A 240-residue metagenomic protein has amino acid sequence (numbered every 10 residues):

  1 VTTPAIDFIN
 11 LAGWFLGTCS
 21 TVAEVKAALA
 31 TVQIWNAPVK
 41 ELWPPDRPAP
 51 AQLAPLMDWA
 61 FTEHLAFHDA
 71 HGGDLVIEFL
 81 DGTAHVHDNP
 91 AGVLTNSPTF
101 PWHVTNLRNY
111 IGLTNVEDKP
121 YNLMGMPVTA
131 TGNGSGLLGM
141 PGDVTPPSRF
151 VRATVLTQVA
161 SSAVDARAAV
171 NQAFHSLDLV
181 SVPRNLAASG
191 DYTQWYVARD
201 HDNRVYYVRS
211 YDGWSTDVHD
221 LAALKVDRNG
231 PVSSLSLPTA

Functional and structural regions predicted by a protein language model:
V1-C19: N-terminal accessory/precursor segments of enzymes
I9-G13, V22, K26, F174: Extracytoplasmic/secreted envelope proteins and their assembly/folding machinery, especially bacterial periplasmic
T18, T31, W35, L179-P183: A structural signal for alpha-helix termini and helix-coil/disorder junctions
V22-K26, L65-F67, I77: Hydrophobic beta-strand residues in large extracellular and virion-surface proteins
E24-P48: Short N-terminal edge-element motif at the start of the domain
L29-T31, D81, S210-D212: A mature extracytoplasmic/lumenal domain signature
P45, A49-E63, H68-G72, H87 (+1 more regions): C-terminus-biased signal that marks the final domain/tail of proteins
G73-L75, L80-D81: Aromatic/basic-lined ligand-recognition segments that form π-stacking hydrophobic pockets flanked by Lys/Arg to engage
